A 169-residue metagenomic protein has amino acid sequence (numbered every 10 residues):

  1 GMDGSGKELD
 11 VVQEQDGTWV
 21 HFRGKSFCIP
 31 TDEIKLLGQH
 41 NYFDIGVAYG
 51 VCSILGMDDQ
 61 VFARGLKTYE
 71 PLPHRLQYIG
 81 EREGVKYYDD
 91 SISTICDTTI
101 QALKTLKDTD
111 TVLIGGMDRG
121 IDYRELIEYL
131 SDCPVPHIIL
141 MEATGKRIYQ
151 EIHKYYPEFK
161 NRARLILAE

Functional and structural regions predicted by a protein language model:
G1-E14, A63-K67, Q77, M141 (+1 more regions): Beta-strand->loop->alpha-helix junctions that form or flank phosphate-binding loops in nucleotide-handling enzymes
G1-E33, L72-R75, I79, L106: Extended acidic/charged loop-beta regions that coordinate divalent cations and stabilize anionic phosphate/carboxylate
M2-D3, F22-A48, R164-E169: A signal for specific C-terminal beta-sheet/loop modules enriched in small/flexible residues with GP/PG/PP motifs
R23-C28, G56-Q60, E83, K154-A163: Short, glycine- and charge-enriched coil/turn segments that flank and shape catalytic ligand pockets
S26, Y49-C52, D59-F62, I148 (+1 more regions): A generic structural signal for ordered secondary structure
T31-P136: Nucleotide phosphate-binding/pyrophosphate-handling subdomain across enzymes that bind or process nucleotide phosphates
R124-E169: C-terminal helical cap/extension that packs against the catalytic core of soluble nucleotide-cofactor enzymes
